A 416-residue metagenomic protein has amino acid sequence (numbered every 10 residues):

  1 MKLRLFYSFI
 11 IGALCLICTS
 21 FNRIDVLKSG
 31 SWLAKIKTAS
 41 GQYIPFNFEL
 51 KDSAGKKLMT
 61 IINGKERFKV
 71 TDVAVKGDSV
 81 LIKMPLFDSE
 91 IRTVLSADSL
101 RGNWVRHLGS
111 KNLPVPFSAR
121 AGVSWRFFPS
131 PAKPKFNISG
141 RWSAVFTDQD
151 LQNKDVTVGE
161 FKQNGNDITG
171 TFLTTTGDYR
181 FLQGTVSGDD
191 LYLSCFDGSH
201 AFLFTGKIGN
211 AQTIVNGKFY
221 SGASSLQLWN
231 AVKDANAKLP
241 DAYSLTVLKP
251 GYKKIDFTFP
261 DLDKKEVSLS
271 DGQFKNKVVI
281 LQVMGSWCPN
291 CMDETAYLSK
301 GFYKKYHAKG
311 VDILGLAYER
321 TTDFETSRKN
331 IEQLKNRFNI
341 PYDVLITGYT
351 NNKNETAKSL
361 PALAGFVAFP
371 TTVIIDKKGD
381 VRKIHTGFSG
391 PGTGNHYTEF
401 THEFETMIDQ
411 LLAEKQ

Functional and structural regions predicted by a protein language model:
M1-S31: Bacterial Sec-dependent N-terminal signal peptides
V26-L95, F127-P129, F136-I208: Central antiparallel beta-sheet cores of small beta-barrel/beta-sandwich binding domains
L113-F146, A242-L248, I255-D256: Surface-exposed beta-loop interaction hotspot
D234-D271: N-terminal "domain-start" segment that seeds a small globular fold
V267-S299, I313-L314: Short active-site neighborhood of thiol/selenol oxidoreductases, capturing the structured segment around
D293-N339, T350-A357: Structural microenvironment flanking redox-active thiols in thiol-disulfide oxidoreductases
N339-D343, P361-V373: Structural micro-motif
A368-Q416: Thiol-/selenol-based redox modules, centered on thioredoxin-like and closely related oxidoreductase domains
